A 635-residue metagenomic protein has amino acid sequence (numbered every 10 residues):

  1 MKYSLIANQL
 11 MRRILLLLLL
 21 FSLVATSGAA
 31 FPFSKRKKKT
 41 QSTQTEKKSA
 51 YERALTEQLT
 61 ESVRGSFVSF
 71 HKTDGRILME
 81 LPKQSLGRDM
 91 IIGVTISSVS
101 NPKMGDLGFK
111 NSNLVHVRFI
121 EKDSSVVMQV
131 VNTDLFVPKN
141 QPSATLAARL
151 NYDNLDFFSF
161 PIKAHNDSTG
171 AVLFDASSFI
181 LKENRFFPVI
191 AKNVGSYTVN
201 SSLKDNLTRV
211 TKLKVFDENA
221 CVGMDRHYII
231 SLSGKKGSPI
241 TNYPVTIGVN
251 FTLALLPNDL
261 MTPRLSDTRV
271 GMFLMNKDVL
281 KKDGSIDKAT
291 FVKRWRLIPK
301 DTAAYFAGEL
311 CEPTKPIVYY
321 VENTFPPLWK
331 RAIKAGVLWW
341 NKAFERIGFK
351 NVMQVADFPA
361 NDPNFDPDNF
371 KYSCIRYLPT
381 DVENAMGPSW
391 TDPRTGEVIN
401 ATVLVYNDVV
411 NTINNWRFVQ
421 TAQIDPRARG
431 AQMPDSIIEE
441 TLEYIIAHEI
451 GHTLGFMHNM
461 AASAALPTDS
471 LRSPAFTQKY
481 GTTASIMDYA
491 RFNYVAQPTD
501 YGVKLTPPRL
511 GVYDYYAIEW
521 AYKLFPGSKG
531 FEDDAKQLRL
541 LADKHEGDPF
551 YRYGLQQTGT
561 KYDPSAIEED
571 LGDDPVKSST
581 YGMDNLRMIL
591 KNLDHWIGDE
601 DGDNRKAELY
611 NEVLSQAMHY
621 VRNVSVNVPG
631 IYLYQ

Functional and structural regions predicted by a protein language model:
M1-K35: Bacterial Sec-dependent N-terminal signal peptides
F33-F325, A343, V352, F358-T412 (+4 more regions): Auxiliary tRNA-acceptor-end handling modules of aminoacyl-tRNA synthetases
F325-W329, I333, D435-E439, P467: Active-site neighborhood of thiol-dependent amide/isopeptide-bond enzymes
R331-L338, K342, Y444, S615: Solvent-exposed, polar/charged alpha-helical surfaces in well-ordered, non-transmembrane soluble domains, broadly
L338-F349, G451-H452, F456, F492 (+1 more regions): Sec-exported extracytoplasmic/periplasmic mature domains
D357-L378, E440-Q497: The catalytic-center signature of Zn2+-dependent metalloproteases
T391, E397-V405, E443-L454, A496-Q497 (+2 more regions): Extended catalytic-interface subdomain
S463-Q635: Conserved catalytic/binding loops enriched for acidic/polar residues
